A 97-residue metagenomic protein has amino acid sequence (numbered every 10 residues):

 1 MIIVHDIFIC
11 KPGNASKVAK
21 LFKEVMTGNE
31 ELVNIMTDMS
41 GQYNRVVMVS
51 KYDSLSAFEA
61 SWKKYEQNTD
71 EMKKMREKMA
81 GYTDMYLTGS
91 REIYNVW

Functional and structural regions predicted by a protein language model:
M1-K74, K78-W97: Short S/T/G/P-rich N-terminal loop/turn motif that feeds into the first structured element of a domain
